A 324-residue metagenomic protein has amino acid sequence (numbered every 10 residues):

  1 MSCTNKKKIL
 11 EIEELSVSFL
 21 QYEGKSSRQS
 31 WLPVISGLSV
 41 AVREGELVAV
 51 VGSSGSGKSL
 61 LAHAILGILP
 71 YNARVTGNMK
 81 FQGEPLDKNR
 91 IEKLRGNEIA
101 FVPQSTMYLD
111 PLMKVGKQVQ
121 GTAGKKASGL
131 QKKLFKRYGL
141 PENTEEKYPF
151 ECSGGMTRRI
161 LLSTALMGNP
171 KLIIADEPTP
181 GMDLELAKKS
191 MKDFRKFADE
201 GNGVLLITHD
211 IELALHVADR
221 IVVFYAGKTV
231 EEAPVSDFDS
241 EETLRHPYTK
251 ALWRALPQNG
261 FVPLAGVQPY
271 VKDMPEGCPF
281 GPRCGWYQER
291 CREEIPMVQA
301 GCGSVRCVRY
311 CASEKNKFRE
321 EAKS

Functional and structural regions predicted by a protein language model:
M1-S240, S313-S324: ABC transporter nucleotide-binding domains
P234-K323: Short catalytic/signature loops enriched in Gly
